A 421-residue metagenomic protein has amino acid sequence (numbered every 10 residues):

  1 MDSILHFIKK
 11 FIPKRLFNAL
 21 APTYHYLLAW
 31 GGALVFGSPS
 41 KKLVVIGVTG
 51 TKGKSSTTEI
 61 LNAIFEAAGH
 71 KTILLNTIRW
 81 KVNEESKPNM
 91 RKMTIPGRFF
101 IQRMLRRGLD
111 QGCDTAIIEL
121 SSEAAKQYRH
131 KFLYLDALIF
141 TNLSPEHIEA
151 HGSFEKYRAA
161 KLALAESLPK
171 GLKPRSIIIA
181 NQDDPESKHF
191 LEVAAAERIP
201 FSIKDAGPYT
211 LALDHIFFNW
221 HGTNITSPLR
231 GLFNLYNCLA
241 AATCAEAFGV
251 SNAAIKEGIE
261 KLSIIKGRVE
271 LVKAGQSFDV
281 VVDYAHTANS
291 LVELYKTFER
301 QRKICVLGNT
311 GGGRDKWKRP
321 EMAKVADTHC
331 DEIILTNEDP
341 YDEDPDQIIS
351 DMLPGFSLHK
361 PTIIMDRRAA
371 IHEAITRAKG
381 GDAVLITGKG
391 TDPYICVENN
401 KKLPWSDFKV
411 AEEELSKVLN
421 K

Functional and structural regions predicted by a protein language model:
D2-H6, L16-A19, T243-A253, E257-G267 (+1 more regions): ATP-dependent carboxylate-amine ligase
L5-Q182, E186-A194, A245, R300-Q301 (+1 more regions): Phosphate-binding loop of NTP-binding sites
K41-L43, Q111, L135-V280, L353-T362: Acidic, Mg2+-coordinating active-site environments of NTP-dependent enzymes
T51, T77, N181, I203 (+3 more regions): Cofactor-binding loop segments of dinucleotide-utilizing enzymes, especially the Rossmann-like FAD- and NAD(P)+-binding
T57, L164, A240, H286 (+1 more regions): Conserved cofactor-binding/catalytic machinery of classical short-chain dehydrogenase/reductase
K71, D114-T115, E197, S251 (+2 more regions): Residue-level detector of anion-binding/catalytic polar loops
K81, N219-H221, C396: A general beta-strand register signal
I95-Q102, R158, L235-C238, A288 (+1 more regions): Amphipathic alpha-helical transducer elements in NTP-driven molecular machines
